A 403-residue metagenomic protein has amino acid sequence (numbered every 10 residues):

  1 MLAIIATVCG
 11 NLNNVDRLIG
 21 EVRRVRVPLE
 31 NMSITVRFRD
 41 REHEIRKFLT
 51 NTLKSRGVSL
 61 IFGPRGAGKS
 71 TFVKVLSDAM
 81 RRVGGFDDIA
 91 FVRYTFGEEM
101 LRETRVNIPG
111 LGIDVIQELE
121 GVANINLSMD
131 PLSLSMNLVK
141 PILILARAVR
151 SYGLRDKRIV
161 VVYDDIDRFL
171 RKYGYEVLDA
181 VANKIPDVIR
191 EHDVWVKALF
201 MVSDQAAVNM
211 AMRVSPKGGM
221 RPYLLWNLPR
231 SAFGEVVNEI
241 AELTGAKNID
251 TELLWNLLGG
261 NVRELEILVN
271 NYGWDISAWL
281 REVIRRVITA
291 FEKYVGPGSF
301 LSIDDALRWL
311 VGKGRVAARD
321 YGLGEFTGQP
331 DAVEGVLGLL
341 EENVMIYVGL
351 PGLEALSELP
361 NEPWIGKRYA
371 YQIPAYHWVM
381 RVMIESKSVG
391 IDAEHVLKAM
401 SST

Functional and structural regions predicted by a protein language model:
M1-F62, D78-A90, G97, R155 (+11 more regions): A short, basic N-terminal segment
T7-L12, R17-V27, R286-T403: C-terminal leucine-rich, beta-strand-based interaction scaffolds used for sensing/assembly
R41, S70, N261: Short, conserved phosphate/pyrophosphate- and ester-handling motifs at nucleotide-, phospho-/glycolipid
T50-Y175: P-loop NTPase nucleotide-binding core
G97-L101, R168, D204-V208, P229-F233 (+1 more regions): Conserved nucleotide-binding/hydrolysis micro-motifs of P-loop NTPases
S135-S215, V333-E334, Y369: Conserved Walker B catalytic segment
M220-L257, R263, I267-V269: Conserved small helical "lid"/interfacial subdomain of P-loop NTPases
Y272-Y294: Conserved C-terminal helix/linker of AAA+ ATPases
